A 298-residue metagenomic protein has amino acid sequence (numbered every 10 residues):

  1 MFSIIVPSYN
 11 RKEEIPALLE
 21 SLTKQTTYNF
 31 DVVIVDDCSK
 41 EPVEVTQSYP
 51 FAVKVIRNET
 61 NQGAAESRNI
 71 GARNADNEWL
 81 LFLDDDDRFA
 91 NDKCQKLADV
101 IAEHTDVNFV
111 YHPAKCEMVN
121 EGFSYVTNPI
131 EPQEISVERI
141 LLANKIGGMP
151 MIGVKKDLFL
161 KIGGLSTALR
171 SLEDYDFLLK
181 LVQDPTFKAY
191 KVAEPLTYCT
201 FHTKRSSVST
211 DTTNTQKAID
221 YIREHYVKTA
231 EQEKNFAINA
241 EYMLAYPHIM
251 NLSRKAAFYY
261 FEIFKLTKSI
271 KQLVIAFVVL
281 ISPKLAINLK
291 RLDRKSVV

Functional and structural regions predicted by a protein language model:
F2-E14, L18, Q25, V35: A conserved hydrophobic helix/loop-capping motif in glycosyltransferases and polysaccharide synthases
N10, L22, D37-S39, Q62 (+1 more regions): Conserved short acidic donor-positioning loop in nucleotide-sugar-dependent glycosyltransferases
L19-R57: Acidic donor-binding segment of Leloir-type glycosyltransferases
N58-A75: Glycine-rich, basic loop-to-helix element that forms the pyrophosphate-binding segment of sugar-nucleotide handling
E66, C94-L158: Flexible acidic/His/Gly-enriched loops in nucleotide-sugar-dependent glycosyltransferase catalytic domains
L80: Short aromatic/hydrophobic "clamp" motif used to bind/position activated sugar donors
P132-Q216: Conserved nucleotide-sugar donor-binding catalytic segment
E194-T203, S207-N235, R254-L266: Catalytic core of nucleotide-sugar-dependent glycosyltransferases
